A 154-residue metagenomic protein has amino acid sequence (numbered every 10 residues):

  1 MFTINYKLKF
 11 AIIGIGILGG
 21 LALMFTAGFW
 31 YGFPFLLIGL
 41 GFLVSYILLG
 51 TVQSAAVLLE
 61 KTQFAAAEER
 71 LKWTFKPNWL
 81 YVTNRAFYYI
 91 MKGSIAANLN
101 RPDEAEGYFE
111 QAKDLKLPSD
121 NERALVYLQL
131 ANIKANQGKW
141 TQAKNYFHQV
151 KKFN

Functional and structural regions predicted by a protein language model:
P34-K61: Transmembrane alpha-helices and immediately adjacent membrane-cytoplasm interface residues in multi-pass integral
L43, L80-N84, P118-N121: Short coil/turn linker motifs that delimit alpha-helical repeat modules in TPR/alpha-solenoid proteins
Q53, N84, I90-M91, E122-N132 (+1 more regions): "A position-specific structural signal for the A-helix of alpha-solenoid helical repeats
L59-T74: Membrane-cytosol interface motif
K72-K76, E110-K116, H148-N154: Amphipathic alpha-helical segments of tetratricopeptide repeats
